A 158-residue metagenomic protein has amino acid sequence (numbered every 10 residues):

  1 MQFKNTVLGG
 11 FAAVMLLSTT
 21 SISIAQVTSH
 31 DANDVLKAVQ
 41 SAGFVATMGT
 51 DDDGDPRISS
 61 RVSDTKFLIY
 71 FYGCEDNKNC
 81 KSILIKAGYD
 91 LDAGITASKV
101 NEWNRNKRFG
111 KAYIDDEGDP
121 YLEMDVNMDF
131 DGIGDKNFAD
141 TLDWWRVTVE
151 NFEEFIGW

Functional and structural regions predicted by a protein language model:
M1-F11: Bacterial N-terminal signal peptides that target proteins for export
G9-T19: Bacterial N-terminal signal peptides
T20-Q26: Sec/Tat signal peptide C-region and signal peptidase I cleavage site
Q26-N77: N-terminal secretory signal peptides
T50-D52, V62, F71-G73, A87-Y89 (+2 more regions): A mature extracytoplasmic/lumenal domain signature
K81-Y121: Short, internal acidic amphipathic alpha-helical interface segments that mediate docking to partner proteins
F109-V149: A short, solvent-exposed beta-edge/loop patch
E150-W158: Flexible helix-coil linker/hinge segments at domain or subdomain boundaries
